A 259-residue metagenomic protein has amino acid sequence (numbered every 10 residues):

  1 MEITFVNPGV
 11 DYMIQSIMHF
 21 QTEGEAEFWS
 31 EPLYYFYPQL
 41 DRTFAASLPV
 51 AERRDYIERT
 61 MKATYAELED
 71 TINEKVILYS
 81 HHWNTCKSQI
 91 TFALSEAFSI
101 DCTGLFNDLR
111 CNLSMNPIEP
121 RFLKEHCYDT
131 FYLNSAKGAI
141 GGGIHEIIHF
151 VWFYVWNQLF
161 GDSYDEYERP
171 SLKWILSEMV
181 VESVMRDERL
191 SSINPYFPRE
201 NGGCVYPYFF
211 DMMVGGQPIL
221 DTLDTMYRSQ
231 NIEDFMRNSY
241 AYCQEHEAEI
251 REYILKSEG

Functional and structural regions predicted by a protein language model:
M1-E74, L78-H81: N-terminal low-structure segments adjacent to metalloprotease catalytic domains across cellular compartments
N7-G9, F98, L113-E119, Y132-A136 (+1 more regions): Short, flexible loop/turn elements at secondary-structure junctions
K62-K124, D187-N194: Auxiliary, metal-adjacent structural segments of Zn-dependent hydrolase domains
H126-D129, Y154-G161: Flexible internal linker/loop segments at domain or repeat junctions
Y128-G143: Short pre-active-site segment immediately N-terminal to the catalytic Zn-binding motif
G141-N157: Active-site recognition of the HExxH zinc-binding catalytic motif
S163-G216: Post-HExxH zinc-binding segment in Zn-dependent metallohydrolases
G203-G259: Pan-zinc metallopeptidase signature
